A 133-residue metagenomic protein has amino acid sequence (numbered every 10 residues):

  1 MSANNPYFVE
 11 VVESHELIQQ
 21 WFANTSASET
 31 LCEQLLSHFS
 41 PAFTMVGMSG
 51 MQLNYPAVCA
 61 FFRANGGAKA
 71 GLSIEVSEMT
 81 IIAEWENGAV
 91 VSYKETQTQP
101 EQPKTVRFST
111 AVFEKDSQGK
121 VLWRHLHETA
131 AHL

Functional and structural regions predicted by a protein language model:
M1-P41: Short, low-complexity N-terminal intrinsically disordered segments enriched in polar/charged residues
A3, W21, Q52-A64, R107 (+1 more regions): C-terminal and inter-domain tail/linker signature
E29-M79, E84-W85: A solvent-exposed, acidic/Ser-Thr-rich amphipathic alpha-helical stretch
A42, S92-T98, A130: Generic short beta-strand segments
F62, V76-I82, K94-Q97, F108-K115: Hydrophobic/aromatic beta-strand elements that line small-molecule binding cavities or substrate pockets in beta-rich
A68-K69, Q97-V106: Short, cysteine-centered beta-strand-loop-beta hairpins and adjacent loop/turn segments enriched in charged/polar
N87-V91: Short, hydrophobic/aromatic-rich segments at coil-to-beta transitions
V106-L133: Short beta-strand edge/turn micro-motifs at domain boundaries
